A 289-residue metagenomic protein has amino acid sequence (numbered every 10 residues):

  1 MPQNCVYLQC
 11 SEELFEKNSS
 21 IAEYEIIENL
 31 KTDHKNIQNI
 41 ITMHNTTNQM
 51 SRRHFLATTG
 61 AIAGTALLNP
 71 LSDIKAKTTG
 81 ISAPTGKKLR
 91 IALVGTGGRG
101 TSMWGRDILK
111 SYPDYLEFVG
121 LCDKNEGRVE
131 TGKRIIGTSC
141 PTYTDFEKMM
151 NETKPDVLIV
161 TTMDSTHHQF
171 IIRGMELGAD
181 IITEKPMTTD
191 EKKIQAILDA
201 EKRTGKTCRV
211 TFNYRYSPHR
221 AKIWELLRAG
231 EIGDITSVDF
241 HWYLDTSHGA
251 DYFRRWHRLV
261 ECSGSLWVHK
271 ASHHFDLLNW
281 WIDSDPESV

Functional and structural regions predicted by a protein language model:
N4, K17-N18, I26-T32, N36-N39: Polybasic, lysine-rich low-complexity intrinsically disordered segments
I41-A63: N-terminal secretory signal peptides and thylakoid transit peptides that target proteins across membranes
I62-G137: N-terminal Rossmann-like dinucleotide-binding module
G95, R99-G100, T207, Y214-V289: Predominantly a Rossmann-like dinucleotide-binding segment in NAD(P)-dependent oxidoreductases
L116-G120, D156-L158, S265: Short active-site oxyanion
C140-D145: Conserved SAM-binding strand-loop segment of SAM-dependent methyltransferases
E152, V157, M163, H168-R215 (+1 more regions): Beta-strand-loop-alpha-helix segment that lines the small-molecule cofactor/substrate pocket of alpha/beta enzymes
